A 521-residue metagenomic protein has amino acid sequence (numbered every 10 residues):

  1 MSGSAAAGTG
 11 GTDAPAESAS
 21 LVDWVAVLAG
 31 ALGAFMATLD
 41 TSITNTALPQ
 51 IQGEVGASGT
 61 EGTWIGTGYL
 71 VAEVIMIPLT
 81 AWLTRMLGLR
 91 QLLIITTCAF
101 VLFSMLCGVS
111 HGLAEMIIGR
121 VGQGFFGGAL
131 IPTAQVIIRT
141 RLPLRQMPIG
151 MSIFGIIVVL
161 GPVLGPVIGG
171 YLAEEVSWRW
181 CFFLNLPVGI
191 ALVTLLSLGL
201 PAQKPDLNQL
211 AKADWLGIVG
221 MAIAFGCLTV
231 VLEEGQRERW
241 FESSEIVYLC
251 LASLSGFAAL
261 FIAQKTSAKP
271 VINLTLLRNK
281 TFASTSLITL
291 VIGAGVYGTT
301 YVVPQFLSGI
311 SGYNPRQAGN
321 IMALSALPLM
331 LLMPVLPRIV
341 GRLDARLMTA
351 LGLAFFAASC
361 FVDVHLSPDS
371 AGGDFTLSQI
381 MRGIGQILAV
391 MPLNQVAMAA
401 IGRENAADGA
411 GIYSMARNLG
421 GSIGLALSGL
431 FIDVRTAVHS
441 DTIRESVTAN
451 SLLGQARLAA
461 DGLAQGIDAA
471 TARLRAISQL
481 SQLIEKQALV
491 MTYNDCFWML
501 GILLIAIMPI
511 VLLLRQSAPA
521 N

Functional and structural regions predicted by a protein language model:
M1-G199, P205, V335-L336, L343 (+1 more regions): Transmembrane-helix bundle of Major Facilitator Superfamily
G3, A7-T12, A16-E17, E61 (+4 more regions): Hydrophobic transmembrane architecture of multi-pass small-molecule transporters
D23-L39, T44-T46, V55-G68, L79-A81 (+10 more regions): 12-transmembrane solute porter fold
E61, A114-I118, G122, S177-L184 (+4 more regions): Interfacial loop-to-helix junctions that mark the boundaries of transmembrane helices in multi-pass membrane
L113, L207, G235-W240, D369: Membrane-interface helix caps and helix-loop-helix hairpins in membrane proteins
M147-I157, L210-I218, R346-L353: Cytoplasmic-side transmembrane-helix entry/capping segments in multi-pass membrane proteins
T194-A213, I262-V271, V438, L513-A520: Helix-loop junctions on the cytosolic side of multi-pass membrane transporters, especially the intracellular loop
G199, C227-G235, I262-A263, F431 (+1 more regions): Hydrophobic membrane-targeting alpha-helices
